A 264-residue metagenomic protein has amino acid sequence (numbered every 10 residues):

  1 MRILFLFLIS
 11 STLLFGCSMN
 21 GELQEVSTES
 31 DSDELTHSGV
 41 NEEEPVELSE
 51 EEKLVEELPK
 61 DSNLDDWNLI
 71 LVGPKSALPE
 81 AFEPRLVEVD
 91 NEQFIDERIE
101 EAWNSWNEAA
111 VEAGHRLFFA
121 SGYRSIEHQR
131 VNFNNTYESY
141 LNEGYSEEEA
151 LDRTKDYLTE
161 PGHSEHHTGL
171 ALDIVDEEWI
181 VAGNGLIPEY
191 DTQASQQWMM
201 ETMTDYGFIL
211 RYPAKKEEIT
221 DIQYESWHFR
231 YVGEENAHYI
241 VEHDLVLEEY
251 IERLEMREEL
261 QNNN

Functional and structural regions predicted by a protein language model:
M1-L23: Sec-dependent N-terminal signal peptides of Gram-positive bacterial secreted proteins and lipoproteins
C17-N264: Extracytoplasmic cell-surface/polysaccharide-interacting catalytic and binding patches
